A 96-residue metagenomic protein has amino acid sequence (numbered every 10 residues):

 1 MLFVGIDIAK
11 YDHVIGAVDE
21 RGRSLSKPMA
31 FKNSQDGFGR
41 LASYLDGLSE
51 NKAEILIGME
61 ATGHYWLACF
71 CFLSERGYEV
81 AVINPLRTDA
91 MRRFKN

Functional and structural regions predicted by a protein language model:
M1-N96: Phosphate- and other anionic-substrate recognition elements at nucleic-acid/protein interfaces
